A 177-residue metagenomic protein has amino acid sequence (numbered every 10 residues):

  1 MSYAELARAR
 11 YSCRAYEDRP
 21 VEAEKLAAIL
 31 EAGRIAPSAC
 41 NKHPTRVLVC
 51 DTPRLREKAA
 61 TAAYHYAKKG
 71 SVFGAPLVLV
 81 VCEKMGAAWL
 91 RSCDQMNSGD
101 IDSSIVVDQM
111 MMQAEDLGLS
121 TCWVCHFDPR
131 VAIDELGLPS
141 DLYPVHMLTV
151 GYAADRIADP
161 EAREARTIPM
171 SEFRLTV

Functional and structural regions predicted by a protein language model:
Y3-C13, E17-D18, E22, A87 (+1 more regions): C-terminal helix-cap and adjacent tail motif
K25, T52, I133-D134, D141 (+1 more regions): Short Asp/Glu-rich motifs
A27-E31, I35-S103: Glycine/small-residue-rich phosphate/adenosyl-binding loop
G33, L79, A87, C93-E135: Small-aliphatic-rich amphipathic alpha-helix that forms the alpha element of a beta-alpha
R46, F127, H146: Residue-level "edge-of-site" marker
K58-A60, L90-S92, D134-E135, I157-E161: Short, well-ordered secondary-structure micro-motifs
A67-V78, G137-P160: A glycine-rich helix N-cap at a beta->alpha junction
